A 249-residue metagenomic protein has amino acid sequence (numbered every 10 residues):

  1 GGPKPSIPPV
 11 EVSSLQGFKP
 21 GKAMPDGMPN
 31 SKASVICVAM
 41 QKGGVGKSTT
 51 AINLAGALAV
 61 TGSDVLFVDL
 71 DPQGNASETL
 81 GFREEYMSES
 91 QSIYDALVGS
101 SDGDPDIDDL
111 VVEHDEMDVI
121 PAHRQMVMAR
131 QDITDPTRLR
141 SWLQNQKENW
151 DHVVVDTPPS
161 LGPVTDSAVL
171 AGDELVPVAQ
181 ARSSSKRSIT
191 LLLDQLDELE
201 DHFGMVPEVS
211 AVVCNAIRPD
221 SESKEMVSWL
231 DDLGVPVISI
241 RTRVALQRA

Functional and structural regions predicted by a protein language model:
G1-A249: P-loop NTP-binding core
